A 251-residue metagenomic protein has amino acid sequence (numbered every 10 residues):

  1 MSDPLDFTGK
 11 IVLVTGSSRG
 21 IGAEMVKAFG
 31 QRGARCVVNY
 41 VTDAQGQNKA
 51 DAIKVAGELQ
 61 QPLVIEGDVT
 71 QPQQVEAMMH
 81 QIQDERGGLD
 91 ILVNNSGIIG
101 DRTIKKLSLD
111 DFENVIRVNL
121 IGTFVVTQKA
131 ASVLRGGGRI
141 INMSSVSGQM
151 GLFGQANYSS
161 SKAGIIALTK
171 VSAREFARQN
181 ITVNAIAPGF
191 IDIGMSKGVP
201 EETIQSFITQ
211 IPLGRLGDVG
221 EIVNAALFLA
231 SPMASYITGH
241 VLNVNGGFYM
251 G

Functional and structural regions predicted by a protein language model:
S2, M150, Q210, L227 (+1 more regions): Short C-terminal tail/terminal secondary-structure segment of NAD(P)H-dependent dehydrogenase/reductase domains
S18-R19: Conserved glycine-rich cofactor-binding loop
T103-I104, D111-E113, S196, F207: Substrate-binding pocket helix/loop in short-chain dehydrogenase/reductase
L107-E113, R117, E201-I204: Short, well-ordered secondary-structure patches that form non-catalytic structural/interaction elements within domains
T127, S161, T169: Active-site helix of classical SDR
S132, R174-R178, S235: Alpha-helical segment proximal to the catalytic Tyr-Lys
S145: Residue(s) in the substrate-gating loop at a strand-loop-helix junction that position the organic substrate next
